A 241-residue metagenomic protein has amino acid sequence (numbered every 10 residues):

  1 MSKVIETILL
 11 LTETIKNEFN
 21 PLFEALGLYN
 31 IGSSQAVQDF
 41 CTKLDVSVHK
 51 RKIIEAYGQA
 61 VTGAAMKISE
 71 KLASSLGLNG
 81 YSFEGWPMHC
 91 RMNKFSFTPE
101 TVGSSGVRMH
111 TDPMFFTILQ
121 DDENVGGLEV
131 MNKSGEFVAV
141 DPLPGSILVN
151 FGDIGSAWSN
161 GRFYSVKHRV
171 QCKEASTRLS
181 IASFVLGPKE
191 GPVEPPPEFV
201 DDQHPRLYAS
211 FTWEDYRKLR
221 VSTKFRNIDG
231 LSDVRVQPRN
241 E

Functional and structural regions predicted by a protein language model:
M1-E241: Peripheral, non-catalytic segments flanking oxidoreductase cores
